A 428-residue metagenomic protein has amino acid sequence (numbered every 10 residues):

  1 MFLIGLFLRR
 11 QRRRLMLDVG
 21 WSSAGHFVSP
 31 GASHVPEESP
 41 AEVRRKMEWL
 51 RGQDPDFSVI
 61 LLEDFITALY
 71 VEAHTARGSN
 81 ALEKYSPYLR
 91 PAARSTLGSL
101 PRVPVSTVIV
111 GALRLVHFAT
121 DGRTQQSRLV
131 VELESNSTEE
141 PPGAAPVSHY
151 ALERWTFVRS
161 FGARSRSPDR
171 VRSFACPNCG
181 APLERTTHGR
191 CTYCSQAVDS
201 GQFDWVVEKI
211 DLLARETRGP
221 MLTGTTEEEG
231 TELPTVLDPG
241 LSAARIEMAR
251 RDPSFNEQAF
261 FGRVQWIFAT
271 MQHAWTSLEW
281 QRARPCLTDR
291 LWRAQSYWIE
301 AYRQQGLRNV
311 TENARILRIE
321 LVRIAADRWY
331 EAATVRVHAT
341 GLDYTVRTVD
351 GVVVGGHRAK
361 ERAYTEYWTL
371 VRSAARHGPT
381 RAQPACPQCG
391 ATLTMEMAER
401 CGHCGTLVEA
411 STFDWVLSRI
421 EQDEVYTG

Functional and structural regions predicted by a protein language model:
M1-L17: Alpha-helical transmembrane anchor segments and their immediate juxtamembrane flanks, especially terminal single-pass
F27-S106, Y193, A197, L212 (+5 more regions): Core segments of small alpha/beta cavity-forming domains
P101-V147, R303-D350: Surface-exposed, charged secondary-structure patches
D121-R123, L133-G162, R166-S167, F203-A243 (+4 more regions): Intrinsically disordered, low-complexity segments
D169-S173, T187, P379-A382, E396-M397: Short metal-coordination and nucleic-acid-contact micro-motifs, chiefly zinc-binding Cys/His arrays
C176-C179, C191-C194, C386-C389, C401-C404: Short cysteine-rich clusters marking metal-coordination/redox-active sites
R185, F261, W280-R282, D289-R293 (+9 more regions): Long C-terminal interaction/binding lobes of large macromolecular proteins
R185-T186, S200-F203, M395-E396, A410-S411: Short, non-ligating residues that shape and space the ligands of small metal-coordination modules and catalytic
